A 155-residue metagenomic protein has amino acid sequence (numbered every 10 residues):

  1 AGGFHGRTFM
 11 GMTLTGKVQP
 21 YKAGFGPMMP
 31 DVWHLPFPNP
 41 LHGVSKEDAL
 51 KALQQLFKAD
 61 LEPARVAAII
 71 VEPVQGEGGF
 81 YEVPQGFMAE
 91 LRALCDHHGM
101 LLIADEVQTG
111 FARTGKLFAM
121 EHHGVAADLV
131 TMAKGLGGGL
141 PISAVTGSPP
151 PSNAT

Functional and structural regions predicted by a protein language model:
A1-T155: Conserved N-terminal phosphate-binding loop of PLP-dependent enzymes in the Aspartate aminotransferase
